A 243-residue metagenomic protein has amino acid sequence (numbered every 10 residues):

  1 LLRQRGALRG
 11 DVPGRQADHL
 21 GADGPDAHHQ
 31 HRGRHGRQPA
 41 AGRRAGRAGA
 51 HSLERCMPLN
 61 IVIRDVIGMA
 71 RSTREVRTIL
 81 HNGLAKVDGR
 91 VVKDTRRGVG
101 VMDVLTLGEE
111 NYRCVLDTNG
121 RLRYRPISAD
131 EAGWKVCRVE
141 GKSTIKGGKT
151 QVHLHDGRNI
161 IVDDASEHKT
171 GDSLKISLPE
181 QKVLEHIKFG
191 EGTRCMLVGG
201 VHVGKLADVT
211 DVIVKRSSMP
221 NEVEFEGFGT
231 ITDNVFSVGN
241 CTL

Functional and structural regions predicted by a protein language model:
L1-L2, L243: Accessible peptide chain termini
R3-A45, G49: Feature captures the catalytic cores and cofactor-binding loops of soluble hydro-lyases/lyases that act on carboxylate
H31-R34, R43-L243: Ferredoxin-like alpha/beta domains used as RNA- or RNAP-binding modules
